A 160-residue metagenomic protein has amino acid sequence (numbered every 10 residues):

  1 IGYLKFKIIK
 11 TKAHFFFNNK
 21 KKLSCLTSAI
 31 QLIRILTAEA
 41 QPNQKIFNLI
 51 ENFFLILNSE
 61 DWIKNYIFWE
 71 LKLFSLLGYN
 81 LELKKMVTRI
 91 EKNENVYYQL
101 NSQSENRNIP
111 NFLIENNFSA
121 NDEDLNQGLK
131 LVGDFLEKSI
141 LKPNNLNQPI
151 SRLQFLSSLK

Functional and structural regions predicted by a protein language model:
I1-K160: Non-catalytic alpha-helical scaffolds and adjoining flexible linkers that form interface surfaces for assembly
